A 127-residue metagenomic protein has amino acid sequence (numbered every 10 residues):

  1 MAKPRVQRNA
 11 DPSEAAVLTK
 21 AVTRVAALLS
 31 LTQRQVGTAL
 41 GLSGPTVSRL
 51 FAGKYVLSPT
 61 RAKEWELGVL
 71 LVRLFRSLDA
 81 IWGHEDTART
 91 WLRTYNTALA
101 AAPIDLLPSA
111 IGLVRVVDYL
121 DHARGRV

Functional and structural regions predicted by a protein language model:
M1-V127: Non-transmembrane "mature" sequence context
